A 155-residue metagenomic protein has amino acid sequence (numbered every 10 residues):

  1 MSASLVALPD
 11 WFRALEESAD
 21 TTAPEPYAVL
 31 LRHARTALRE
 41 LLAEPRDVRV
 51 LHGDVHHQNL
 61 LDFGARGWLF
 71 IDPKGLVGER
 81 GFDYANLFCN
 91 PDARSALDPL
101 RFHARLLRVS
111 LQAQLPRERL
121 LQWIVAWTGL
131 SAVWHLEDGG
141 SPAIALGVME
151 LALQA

Functional and structural regions predicted by a protein language model:
M1-G53, F63: An alpha-helical support segment within catalytic cores of ATP-dependent transferases
M1-V6, V109-R119, A126-L130: Conserved ATP-binding subdomain of kinase catalytic cores across diverse folds
A14, V125-W134: Short helix/strand-capping connector loops at secondary-structure junctions
S18, T22, N90-R94, Q112 (+2 more regions): Alpha-helix C-capping/helix-to-loop hinge sites
T21-V29, H33, E40, L100-R101 (+1 more regions): Regulatory N- and C-terminal appendages and interdomain linkers associated with kinase/kinase-like NTP transferase
G53-V55, V125: Short, well-ordered beta-to-alpha junction loops that form the rim of enzyme active sites and present histidine/acidic
Q58-L60: Hydrophobic residue at the +6 position relative to the catalytic HRD Asp in the kinase catalytic loop
F63-Q114, Q122, A143-L153: Active-site Asp-x-Gly
